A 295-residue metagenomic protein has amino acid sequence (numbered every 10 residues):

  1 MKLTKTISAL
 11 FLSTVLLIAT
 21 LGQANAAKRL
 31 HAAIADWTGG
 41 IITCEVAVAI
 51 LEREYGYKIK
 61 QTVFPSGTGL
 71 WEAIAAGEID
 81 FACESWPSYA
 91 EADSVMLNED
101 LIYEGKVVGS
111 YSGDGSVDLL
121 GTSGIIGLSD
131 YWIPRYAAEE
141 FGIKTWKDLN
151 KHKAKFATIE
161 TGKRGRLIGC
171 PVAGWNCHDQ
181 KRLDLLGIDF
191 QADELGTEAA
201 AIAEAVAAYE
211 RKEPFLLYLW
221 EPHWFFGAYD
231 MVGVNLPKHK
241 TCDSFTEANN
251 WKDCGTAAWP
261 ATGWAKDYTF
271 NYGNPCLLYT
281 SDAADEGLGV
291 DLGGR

Functional and structural regions predicted by a protein language model:
A9-A19: Bacterial N-terminal signal peptides
A27-G39, K58-T62, R164-I168: Short, well-ordered beta-strand elements
G39-Y57, L183: Short, polar/charged alpha-helical segment
C44, F64-S110, E204-A208, W224-D230: Pocket-flanking alpha-helical
W71, I79-W86, R166-D243: Ligand-binding pocket segment of bilobal, Venus flytrap-like solute-binding proteins
K106-L167, P275: A conserved helix-loop-strand patch within extracytoplasmic ligand-binding domains of the periplasmic binding
Y111-D130, E198-A200, G227-L277: Periplasmic-binding protein-like
Y279-A284: Conserved small/polar residues in nucleotide/adenosyl-binding loops
